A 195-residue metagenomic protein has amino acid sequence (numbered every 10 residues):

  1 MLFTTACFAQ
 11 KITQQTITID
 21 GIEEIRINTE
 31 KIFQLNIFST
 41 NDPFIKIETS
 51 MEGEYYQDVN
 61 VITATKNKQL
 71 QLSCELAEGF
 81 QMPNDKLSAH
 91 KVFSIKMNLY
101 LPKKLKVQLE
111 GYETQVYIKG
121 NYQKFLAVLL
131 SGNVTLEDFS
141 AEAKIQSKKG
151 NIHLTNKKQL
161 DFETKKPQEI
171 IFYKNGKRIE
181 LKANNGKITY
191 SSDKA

Functional and structural regions predicted by a protein language model:
T5-A9: Sec/Tat signal peptide C-region and signal peptidase I cleavage site
Q10-N28, Q34-Q108, L126, E142-K144 (+3 more regions): Acidic (Asp/Glu) and glycine-rich low-complexity loops/linkers that are typically intrinsically disordered
T16-I17, I118, L136, L154: Hydrophobic core positions of the immunoglobulin-like beta-sandwich fold
K31-F33, T114, G132, A141 (+3 more regions): Histidine/glycine-enriched, metal-chelating micro-motifs
Q108-Q146: Right-handed parallel beta-helix
